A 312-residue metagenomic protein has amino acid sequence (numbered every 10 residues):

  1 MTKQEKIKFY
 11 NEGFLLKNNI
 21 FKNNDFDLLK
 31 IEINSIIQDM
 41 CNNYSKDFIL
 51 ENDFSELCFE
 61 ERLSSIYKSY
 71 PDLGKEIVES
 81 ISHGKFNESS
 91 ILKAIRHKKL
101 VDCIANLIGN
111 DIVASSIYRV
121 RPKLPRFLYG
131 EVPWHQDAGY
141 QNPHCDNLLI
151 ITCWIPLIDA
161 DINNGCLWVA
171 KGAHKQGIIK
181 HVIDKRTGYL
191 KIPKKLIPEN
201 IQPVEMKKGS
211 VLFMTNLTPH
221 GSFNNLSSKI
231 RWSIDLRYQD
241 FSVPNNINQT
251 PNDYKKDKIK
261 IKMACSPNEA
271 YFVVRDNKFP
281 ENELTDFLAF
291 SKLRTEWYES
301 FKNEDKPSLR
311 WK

Functional and structural regions predicted by a protein language model:
M1-N11, N18-W134, Y140: Non-heme Fe(II)-dependent double-stranded beta-helix
I7, A160-G221: Double-stranded beta-helix
D39, V211, T218-K312: Non-heme Fe(II)/2-oxoglutarate
L63, V132-Q136, T187-I197, N248-D257: Short, surface-exposed loop/helix-turn segments at secondary-structure junctions that function as lids/hinges flanking
I108-G109, D137-I150, E199-N200, M206 (+1 more regions): A short beta-loop-beta micro-motif enriched in histidine and acidic residues
R119, Q136-A138, I155-D159, K171: Short, structured patches in soluble enzyme cores that scaffold and shape functional sites
K123, A170-G177, R231, R237-S242: Short edge-strand/loop segments of extracellular domains
N142-I162, E205-M206, R237-D240: Short, conserved beta-strand element in jelly-roll/cupin
